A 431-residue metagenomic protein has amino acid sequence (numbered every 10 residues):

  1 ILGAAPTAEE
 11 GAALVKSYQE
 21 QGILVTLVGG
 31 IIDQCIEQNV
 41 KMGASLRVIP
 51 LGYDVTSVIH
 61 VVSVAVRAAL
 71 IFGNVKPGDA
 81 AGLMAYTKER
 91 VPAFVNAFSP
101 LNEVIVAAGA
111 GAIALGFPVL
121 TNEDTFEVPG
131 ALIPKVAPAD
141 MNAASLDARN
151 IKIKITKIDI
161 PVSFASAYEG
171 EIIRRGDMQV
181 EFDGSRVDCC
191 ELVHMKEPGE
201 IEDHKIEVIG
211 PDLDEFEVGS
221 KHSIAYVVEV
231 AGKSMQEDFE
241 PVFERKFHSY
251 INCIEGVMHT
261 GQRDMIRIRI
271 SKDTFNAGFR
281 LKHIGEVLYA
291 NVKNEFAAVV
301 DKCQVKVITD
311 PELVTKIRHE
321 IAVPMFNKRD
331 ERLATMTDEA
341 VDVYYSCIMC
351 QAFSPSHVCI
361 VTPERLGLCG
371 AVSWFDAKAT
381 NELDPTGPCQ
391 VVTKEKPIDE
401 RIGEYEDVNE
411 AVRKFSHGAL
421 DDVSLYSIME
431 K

Functional and structural regions predicted by a protein language model:
L2-A8, V28-I31, L51-D54, G73-V75 (+1 more regions): Structural motif
A4, A13-K16, V25-T26: Glycine-rich beta-alpha loop segments
A8-Q19, A110: Histidine-anchored nucleotide/phosphate-binding helix
E9-A12, I32-Q38, V58, L101-A107: Short, charged/polar "capping" segments at the starts of alpha-helices and the immediately preceding loops
G22-L24, D33, S45-P50, V62 (+3 more regions): Long alpha-helical solenoid repeat scaffolds
S45-L46, G52, R67, R90-F94 (+1 more regions): Extended, intrinsically disordered, low-complexity regulatory segments of metazoan chromatin-modifying
G73-G78, M84-V91, S99-I105, G111-A112 (+2 more regions): Cysteine-centered metal-binding/redox modules
